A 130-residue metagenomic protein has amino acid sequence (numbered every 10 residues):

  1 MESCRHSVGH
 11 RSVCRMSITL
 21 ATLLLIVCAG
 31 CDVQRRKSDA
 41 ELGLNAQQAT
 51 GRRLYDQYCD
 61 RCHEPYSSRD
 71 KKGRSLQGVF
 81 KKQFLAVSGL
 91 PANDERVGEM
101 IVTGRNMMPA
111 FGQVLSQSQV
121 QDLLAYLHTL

Functional and structural regions predicted by a protein language model:
M1-C14: N-terminal secretory signal peptides that target proteins for export/translocation
R11-L23: Sec-dependent N-terminal signal peptides
V27-G30: C-terminal motif of bacterial Sec signal peptides marking the signal peptidase cleavage site
D32-L54: Electrostatic cytochrome c docking/interface patches
Q34, P65-Y66: Cys/His-rich metal-chelating microdomains
G51-P65, L123-L127: The canonical Cys-X-X-Cys-His
R61, S75-G78: Soluble periplasmic/extracytoplasmic beta-strand elements of cell-envelope proteins
D70-K71, G78-L130: Extracytoplasmic electron-transfer domains, predominantly the class I c-type cytochrome c fold
